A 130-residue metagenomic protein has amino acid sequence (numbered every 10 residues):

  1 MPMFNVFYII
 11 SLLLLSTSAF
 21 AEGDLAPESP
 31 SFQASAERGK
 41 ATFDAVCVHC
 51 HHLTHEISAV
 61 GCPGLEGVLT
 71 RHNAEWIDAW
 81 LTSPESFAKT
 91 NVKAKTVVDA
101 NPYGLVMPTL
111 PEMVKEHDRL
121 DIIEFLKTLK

Functional and structural regions predicted by a protein language model:
M1-Y8: Bacterial N-terminal signal peptides that target proteins for export
Y8-S16: Bacterial N-terminal signal peptides
L15, A19-T42, G61: Electrostatic cytochrome c docking/interface patches
K40, T54-S83, L110: Gly/Gly-Pro-rich "capping" loops immediately C-terminal to redox-active cysteine motifs in periplasmic/lumenal
D44-L53, I77, M107, I122-L126: The canonical Cys-X-X-Cys-His
A74-T82, E116-I123, K127: An amphipathic alpha-helix signature
S86-V98: Proline-centered turn/helix-capping motifs that create local helix->coil transitions or kinks
T109-K115: Thiol/disulfide oxidoreductase modules built on the thioredoxin-like
